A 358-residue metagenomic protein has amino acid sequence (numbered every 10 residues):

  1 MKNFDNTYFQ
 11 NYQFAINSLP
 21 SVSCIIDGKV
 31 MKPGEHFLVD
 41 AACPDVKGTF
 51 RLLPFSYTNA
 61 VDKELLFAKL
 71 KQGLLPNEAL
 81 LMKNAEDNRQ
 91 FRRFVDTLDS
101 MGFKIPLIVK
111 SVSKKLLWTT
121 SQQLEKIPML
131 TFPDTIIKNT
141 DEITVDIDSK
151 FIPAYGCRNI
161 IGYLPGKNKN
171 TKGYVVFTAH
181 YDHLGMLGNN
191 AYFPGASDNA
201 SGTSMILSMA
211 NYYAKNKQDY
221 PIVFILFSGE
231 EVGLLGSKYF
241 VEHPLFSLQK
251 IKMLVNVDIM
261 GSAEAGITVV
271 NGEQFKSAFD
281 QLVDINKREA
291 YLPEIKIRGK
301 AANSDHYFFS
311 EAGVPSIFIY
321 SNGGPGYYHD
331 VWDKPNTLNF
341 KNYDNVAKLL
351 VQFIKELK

Functional and structural regions predicted by a protein language model:
M1-A79: Noncatalytic luminal/extracellular "stalk/propeptide" segments of secretory-pathway proteins
Y8, E78-M82, I105-V109, I161 (+7 more regions): Structural recognition of the beta-strand scaffold that forms the well-ordered cores of secreted hydrolase catalytic
Q13-I16, A85-N88, V112-K115, N168-K169 (+5 more regions): Solvent-exposed loop/turn segments at secondary-structure junctions within structured extracellular/periplasmic domains
P33, P44-L52, Y57-E64, S111-P194 (+3 more regions): Soluble metallo-hydrolase cores and metallopeptidase-like ectodomains found primarily in the secretory/periplasmic
V39-D40, L52-A60, L81-E86, R93 (+6 more regions): Second-shell loop/turn segments in exported
A60-K104, I108-K114: A conserved hydrophobic secondary-structure block that centers on an alpha-helix together with its immediately flanking
N211, G326-K358: His/Asp/Glu-rich mid-to-C-terminal helical/loop segments that flank catalytic regions of hydrolases
Q218, F227-Y327: Metal-dependent peptidase/peptidase-like ectodomains
